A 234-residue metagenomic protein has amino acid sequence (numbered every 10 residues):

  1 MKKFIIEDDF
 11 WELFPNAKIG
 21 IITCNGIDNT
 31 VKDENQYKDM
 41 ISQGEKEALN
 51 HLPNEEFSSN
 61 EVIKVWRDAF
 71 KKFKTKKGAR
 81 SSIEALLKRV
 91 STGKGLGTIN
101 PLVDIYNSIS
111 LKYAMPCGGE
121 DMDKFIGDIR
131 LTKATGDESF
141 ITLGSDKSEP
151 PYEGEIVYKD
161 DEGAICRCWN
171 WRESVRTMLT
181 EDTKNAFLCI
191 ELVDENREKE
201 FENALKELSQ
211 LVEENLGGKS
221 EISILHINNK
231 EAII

Functional and structural regions predicted by a protein language model:
M1-I234: Charge-biased, low-complexity intrinsically disordered regions
